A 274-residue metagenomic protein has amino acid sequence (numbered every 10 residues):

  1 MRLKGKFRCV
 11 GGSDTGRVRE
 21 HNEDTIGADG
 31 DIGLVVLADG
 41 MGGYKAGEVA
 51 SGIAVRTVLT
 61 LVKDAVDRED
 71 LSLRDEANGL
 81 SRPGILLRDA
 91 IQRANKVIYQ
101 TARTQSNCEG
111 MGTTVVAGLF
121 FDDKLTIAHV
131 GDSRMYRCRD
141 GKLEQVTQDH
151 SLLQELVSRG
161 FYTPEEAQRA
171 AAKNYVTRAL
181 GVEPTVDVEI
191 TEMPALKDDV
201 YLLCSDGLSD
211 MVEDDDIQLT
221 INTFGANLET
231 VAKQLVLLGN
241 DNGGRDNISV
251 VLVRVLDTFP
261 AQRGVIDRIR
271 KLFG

Functional and structural regions predicted by a protein language model:
M1-G274: PP2C/PPM-type serine/threonine phosphatase catalytic domain
